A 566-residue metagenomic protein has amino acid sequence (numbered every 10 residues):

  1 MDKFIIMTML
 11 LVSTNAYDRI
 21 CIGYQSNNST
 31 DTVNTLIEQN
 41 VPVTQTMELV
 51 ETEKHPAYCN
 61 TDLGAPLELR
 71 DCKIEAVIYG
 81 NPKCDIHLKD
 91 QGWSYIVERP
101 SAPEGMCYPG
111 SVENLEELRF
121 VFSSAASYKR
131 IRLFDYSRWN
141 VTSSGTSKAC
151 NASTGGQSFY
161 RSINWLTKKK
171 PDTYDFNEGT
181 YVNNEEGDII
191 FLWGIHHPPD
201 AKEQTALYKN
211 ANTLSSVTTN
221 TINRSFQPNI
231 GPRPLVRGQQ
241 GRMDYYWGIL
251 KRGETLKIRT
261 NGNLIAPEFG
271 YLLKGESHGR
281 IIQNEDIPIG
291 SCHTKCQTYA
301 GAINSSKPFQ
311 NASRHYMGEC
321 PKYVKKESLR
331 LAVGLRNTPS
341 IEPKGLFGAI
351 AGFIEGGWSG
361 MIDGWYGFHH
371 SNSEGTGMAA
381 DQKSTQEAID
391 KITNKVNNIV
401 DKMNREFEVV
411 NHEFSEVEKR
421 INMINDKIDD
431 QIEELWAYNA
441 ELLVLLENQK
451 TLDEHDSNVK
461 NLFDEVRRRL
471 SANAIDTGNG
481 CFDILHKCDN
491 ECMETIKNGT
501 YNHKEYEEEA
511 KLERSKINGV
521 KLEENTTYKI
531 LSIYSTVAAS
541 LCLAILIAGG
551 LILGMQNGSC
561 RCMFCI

Functional and structural regions predicted by a protein language model:
D2-A16: Cleavable N-terminal signal peptides of Sec/SRP-targeted secreted and luminal proteins
Y17-Q240, W247: Extracellular, disulfide-bonded carbohydrate-recognition/adhesion ectodomains, dominated by C-type lectin-like domains
D18-L63, L69-I74, Y95, I230-G334 (+1 more regions): Long, extramembranous regulatory segments enriched in acidic
P321-E355: Membrane-penetrating hydrophobic segments
G352-S359, Y534-G554: Single-pass alpha-helical transmembrane segments
W358-M403: Membrane-engaging insertion elements
H370, E374, L546-C565: Transmembrane-helix exit/juxtamembrane "anchor" motif
K521-L541, C560-I566: Cytosol-facing boundaries of transmembrane alpha helices in integral membrane proteins
